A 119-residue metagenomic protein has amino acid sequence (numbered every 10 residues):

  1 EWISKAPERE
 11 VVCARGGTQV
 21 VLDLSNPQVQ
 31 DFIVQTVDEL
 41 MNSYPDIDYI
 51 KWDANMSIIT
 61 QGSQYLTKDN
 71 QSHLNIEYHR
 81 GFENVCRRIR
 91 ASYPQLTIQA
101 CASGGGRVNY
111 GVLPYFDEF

Functional and structural regions predicted by a protein language model:
W2-F119: Active-site neighborhood of glycoside hydrolase catalytic domains
